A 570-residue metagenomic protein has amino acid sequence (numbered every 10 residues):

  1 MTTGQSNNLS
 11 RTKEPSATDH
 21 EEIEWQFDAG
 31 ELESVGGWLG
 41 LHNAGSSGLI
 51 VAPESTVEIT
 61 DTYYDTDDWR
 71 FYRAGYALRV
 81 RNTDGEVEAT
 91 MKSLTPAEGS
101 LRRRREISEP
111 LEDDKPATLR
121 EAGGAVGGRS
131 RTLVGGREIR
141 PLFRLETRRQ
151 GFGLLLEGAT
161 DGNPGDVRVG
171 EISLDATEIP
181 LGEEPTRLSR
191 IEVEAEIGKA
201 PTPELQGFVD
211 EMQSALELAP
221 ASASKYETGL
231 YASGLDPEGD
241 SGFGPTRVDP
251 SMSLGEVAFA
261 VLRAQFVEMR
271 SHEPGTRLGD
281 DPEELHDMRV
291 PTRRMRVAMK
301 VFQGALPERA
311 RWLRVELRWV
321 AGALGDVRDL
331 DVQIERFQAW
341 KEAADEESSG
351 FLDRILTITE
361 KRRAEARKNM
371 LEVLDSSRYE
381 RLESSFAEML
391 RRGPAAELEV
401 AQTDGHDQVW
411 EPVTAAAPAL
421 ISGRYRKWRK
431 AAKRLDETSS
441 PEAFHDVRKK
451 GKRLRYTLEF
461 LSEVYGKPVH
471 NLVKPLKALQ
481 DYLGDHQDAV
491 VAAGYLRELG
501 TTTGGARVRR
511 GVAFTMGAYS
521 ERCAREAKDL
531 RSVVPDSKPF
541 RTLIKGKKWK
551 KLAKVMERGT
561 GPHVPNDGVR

Functional and structural regions predicted by a protein language model:
T2-R570: Function-determining surface determinants
